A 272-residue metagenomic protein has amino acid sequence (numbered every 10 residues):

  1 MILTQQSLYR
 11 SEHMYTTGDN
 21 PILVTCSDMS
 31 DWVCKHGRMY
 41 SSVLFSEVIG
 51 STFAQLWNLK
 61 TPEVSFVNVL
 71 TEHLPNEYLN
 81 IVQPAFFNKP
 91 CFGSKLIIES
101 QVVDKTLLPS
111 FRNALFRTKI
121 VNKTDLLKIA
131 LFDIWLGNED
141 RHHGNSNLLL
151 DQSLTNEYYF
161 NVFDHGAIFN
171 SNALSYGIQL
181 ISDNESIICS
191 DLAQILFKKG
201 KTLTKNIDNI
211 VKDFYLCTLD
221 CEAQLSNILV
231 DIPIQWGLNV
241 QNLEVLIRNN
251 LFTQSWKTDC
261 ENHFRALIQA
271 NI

Functional and structural regions predicted by a protein language model:
M1-K105, W135-N138: Conserved ATP-binding subdomain of kinase catalytic cores across diverse folds
Q6-D19, F87-N88, A114-A130, D191-N206: A short, terminal or domain-edge coil/loop segment
I49, W57-T61, F86-P90, R117-V121 (+3 more regions): Glycine-rich loops and low-complexity Gly/Arg-rich segments that provide flexible linkers or classic glycine-based
G50, A54-Q55, D133, F264 (+1 more regions): Hydrophobic, Leu/Ile/Phe/Ala-enriched alpha-helical segments that form helix-helix packing faces
S51-L56, I81-Q83, F111-R117, I168-F169 (+1 more regions): Short, low-complexity, polar/charged sequence segments that are solvent-exposed and flexible
L108-L174: Conserved kinase catalytic-core segment
E157-I272: C-terminal catalytic region of ATP-dependent kinase domains
